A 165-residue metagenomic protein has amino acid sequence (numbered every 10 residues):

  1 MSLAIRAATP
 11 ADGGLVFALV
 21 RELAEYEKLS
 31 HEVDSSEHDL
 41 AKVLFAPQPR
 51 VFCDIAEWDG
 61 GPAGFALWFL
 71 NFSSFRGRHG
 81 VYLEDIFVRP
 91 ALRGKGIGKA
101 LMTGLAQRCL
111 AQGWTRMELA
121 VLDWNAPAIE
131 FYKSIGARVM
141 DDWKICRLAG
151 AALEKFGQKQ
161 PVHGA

Functional and structural regions predicted by a protein language model:
A4-V16, L29: A short beta-loop-alpha structural element at the N-terminal edge of CoA-dependent acyl/N-acetyltransferase catalytic
F17-V43: Conserved GNAT-fold acetyl-CoA-binding loop/helix
K42-I55, Y82: A short helix-loop-beta-strand connector motif used in the catalytic cores of GNAT acetyltransferases and, in some
I55, G61-L70: Conserved beta-strand in the GNAT
A56, G94-K99: Glycine-rich acyl-CoA binding loop
I86-R93: A short, internal acetyl-CoA/4′-phosphopantetheine-binding micro-motif in the GNAT/acyltransferase core
R89, A100-R116, R138: Conserved acyl-CoA
T115-R116, V121-A165: C-terminal "cap" of GNAT-fold acetyltransferases
